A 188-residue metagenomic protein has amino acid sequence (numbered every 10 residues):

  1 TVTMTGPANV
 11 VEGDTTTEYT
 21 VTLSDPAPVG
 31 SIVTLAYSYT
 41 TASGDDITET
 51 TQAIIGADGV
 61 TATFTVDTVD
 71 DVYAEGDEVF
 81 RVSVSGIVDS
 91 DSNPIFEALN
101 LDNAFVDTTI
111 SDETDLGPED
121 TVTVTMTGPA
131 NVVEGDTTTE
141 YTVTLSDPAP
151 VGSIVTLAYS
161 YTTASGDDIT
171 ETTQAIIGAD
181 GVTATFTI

Functional and structural regions predicted by a protein language model:
T1-I188: Short boundary segments that mark the start of a structured unit
